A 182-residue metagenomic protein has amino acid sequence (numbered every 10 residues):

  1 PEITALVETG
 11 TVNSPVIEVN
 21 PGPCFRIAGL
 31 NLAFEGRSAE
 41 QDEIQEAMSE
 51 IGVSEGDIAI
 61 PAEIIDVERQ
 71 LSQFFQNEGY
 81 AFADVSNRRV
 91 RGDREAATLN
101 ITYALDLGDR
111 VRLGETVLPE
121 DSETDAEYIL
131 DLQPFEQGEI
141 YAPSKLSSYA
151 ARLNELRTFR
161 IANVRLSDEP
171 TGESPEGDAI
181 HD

Functional and structural regions predicted by a protein language model:
P1-D182: Periplasmic polypeptide-binding modules associated with outer-membrane biogenesis and secretion
